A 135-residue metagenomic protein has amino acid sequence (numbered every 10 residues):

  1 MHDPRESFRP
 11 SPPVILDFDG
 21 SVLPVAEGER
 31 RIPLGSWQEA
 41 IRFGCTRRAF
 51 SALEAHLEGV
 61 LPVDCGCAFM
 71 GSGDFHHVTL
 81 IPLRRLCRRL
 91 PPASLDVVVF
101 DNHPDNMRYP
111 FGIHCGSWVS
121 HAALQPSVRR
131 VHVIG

Functional and structural regions predicted by a protein language model:
H2-G135: Conserved alpha-helical scaffold segments that buttress catalytic/binding sites
